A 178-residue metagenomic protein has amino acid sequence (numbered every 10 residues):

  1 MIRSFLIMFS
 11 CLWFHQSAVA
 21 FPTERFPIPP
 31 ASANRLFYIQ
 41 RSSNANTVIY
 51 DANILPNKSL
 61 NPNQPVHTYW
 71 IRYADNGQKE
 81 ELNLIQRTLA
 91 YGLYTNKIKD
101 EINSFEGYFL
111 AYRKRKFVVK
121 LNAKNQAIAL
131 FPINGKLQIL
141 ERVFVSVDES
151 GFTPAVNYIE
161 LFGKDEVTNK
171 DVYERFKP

Functional and structural regions predicted by a protein language model:
M1, A20-P22, P29, D51 (+8 more regions): Serine/threonine-rich low-complexity intrinsically disordered regions
M1-R25: Bacterial Sec-dependent N-terminal signal peptides
R3, R25, R35, R41 (+5 more regions): Arginine residue identity/basic-tract feature
A18-L84, D171: N-terminal export/targeting and maturation segments
V66-Q138: Mature extracytoplasmic domains of secretory-pathway proteins
K114-P178: Extracytoplasmic electrostatic interaction patches
